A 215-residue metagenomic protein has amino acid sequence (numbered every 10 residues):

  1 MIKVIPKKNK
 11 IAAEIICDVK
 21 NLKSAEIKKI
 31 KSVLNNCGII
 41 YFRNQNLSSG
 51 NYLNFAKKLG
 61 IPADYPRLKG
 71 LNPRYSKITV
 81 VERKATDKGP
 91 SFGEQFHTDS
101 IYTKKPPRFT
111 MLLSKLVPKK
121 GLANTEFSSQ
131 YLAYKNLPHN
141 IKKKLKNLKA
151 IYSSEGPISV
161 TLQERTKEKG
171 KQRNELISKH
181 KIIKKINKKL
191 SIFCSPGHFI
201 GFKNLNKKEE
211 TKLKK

Functional and structural regions predicted by a protein language model:
I2-K215: Non-heme Fe(II) oxygenase catalytic core, chiefly the N-lobe of the double-stranded beta-helix
